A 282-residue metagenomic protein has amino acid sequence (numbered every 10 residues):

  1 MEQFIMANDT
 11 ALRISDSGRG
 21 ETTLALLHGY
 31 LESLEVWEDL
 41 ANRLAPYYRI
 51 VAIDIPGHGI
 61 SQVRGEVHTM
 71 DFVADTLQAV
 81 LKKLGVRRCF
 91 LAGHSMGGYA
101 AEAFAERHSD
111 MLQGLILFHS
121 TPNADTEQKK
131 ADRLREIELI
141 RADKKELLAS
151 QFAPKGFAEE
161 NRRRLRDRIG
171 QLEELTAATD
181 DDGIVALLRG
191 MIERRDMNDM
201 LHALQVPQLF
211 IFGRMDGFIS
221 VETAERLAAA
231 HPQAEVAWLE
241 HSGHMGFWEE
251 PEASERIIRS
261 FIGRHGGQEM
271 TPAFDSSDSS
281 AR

Functional and structural regions predicted by a protein language model:
M1-A25, A45-R49, K82, V86-R87 (+2 more regions): Alpha/beta-hydrolase fold catalytic core
T10-E66: Conserved HGGG/HGGXW glycine-rich cap/lid loop of the alpha/beta-hydrolase fold
F72-C89: Conserved acidic catalytic loop of the alpha/beta-hydrolase fold
G93, G97, A101: Gly/Ala-rich beta-loop-alpha elbow adjacent to hydrolase catalytic centers
E102-R107, M111-A149, G156: Flexible "cap/lid" loop of the alpha/beta hydrolase fold
D125-A131, D143-A203: Conserved alpha/beta-hydrolase catalytic His-Asp/Glu region
L204, F210-F212, D216: Short beta-strand/loop motif that positions the catalytic acidic residue of the alpha/beta-hydrolase fold
S242-P251, E255: Catalytic histidine-centered segment of alpha/beta-hydrolase-like enzymes
